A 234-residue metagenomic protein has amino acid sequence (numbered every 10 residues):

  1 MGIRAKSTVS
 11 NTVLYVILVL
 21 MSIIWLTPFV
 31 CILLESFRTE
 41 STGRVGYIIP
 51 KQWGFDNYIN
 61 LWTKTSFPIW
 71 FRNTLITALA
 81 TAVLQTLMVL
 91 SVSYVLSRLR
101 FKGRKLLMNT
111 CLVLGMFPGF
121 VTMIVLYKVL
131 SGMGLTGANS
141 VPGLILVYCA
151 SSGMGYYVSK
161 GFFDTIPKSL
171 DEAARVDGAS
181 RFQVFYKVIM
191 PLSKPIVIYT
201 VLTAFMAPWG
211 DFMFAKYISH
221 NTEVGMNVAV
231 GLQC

Functional and structural regions predicted by a protein language model:
I3-C234: A structural signal for multi-pass alpha-helical bundles of membrane permease subunits that mediate small-molecule
